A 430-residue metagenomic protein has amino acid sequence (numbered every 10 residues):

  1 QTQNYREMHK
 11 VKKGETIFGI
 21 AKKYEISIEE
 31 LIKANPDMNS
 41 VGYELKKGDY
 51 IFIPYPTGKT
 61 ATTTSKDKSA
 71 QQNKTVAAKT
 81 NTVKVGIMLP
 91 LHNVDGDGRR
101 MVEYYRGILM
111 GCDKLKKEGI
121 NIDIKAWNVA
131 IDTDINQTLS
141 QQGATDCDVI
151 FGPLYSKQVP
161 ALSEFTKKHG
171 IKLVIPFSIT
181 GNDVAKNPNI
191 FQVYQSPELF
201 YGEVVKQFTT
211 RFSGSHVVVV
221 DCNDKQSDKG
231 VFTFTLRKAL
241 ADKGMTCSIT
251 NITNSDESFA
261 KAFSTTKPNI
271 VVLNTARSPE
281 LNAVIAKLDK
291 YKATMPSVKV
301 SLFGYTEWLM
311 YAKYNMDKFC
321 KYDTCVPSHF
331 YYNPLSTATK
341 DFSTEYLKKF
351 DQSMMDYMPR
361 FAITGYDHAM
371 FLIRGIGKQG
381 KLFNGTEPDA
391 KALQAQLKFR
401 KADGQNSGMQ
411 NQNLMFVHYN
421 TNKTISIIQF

Functional and structural regions predicted by a protein language model:
Q1-I28: Primarily a LysM-type cell-wall glycan-binding module
Q1-K10, Y43-E44, D49-K66: Primarily N-terminal secretory
T60-Q137, Q141: N-terminal extracellular/periplasmic Venus flytrap/periplasmic-binding protein-like
I87, D146-Y155, V174-P176, H216-C222 (+3 more regions): Periplasmic-binding protein-like
E103, E118-G181: Beta-alpha junction/loop-to-helix N-cap segments that form part of ligand/metal-binding clefts
F151-G152, K157-V220, D224-L236, Y311-A312: Extracytoplasmic ligand/sensor domains, especially the bilobed periplasmic-binding protein
L288-A362: Extracellular/periplasmic periplasmic-binding protein-like sensory domains
D351-A362, Y366-Q429: Segments of small-molecule ligand-sensing domains
